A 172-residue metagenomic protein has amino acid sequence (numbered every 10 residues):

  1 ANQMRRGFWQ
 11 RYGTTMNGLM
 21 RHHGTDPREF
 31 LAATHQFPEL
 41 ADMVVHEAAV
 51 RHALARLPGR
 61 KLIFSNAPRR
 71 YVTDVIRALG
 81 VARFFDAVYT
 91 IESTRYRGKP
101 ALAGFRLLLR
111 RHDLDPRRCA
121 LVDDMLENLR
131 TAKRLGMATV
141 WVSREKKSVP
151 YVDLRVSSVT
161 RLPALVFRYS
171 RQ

Functional and structural regions predicted by a protein language model:
A1-A48, R70: N-terminal helical cap/lid subdomain that shapes the substrate entry/recognition surface in HAD-like hydrolases
N2-M4, F37-A41, G59, E92 (+1 more regions): Short, contiguous strand/loop micro-motifs
R6-G7, V44, I63, R118-A120: Residue-level marker of alpha-helix boundaries and capping positions
W9-Y12, H23, K61, S65 (+1 more regions): Flexible interhelical turns and helix-capping residues at alpha-helix boundaries within structured domains
R28, R51, A55, L62 (+2 more regions): Asp-based, Mg2+/Mn2+-dependent phosphohydrolase catalytic module
